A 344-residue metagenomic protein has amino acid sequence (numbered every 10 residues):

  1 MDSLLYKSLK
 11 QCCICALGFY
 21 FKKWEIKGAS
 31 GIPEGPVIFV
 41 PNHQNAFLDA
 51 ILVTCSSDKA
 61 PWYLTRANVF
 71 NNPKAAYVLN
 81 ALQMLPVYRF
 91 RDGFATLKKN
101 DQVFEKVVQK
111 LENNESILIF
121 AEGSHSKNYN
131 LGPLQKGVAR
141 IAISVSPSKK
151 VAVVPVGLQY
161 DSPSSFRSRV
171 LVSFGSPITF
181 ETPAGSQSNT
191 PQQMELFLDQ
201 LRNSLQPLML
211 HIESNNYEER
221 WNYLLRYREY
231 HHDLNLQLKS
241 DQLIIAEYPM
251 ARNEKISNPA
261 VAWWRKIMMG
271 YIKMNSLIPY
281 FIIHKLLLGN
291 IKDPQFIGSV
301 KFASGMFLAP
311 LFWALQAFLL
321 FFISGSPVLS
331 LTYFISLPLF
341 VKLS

Functional and structural regions predicted by a protein language model:
M1-L4, S240-W264: Compositionally biased, charge-rich terminal segments
D2-N189, G270, H284-L343: Soluble catalytic domains of membrane acyltransferases
R169, L196, Q200-N203, A262 (+1 more regions): Generic recognition of short, well-ordered alpha-helical interface segments
S188-R252: Long, charge-rich alpha-helical interaction segments
P207-E218, K273-L277, Q316, L320: Intrinsically disordered or highly flexible coil/loop and linker segments, enriched in small and charged/polar residues
I256-I278: Transmembrane alpha-helical segments and their cytosolic interface motifs in multi-pass membrane proteins
